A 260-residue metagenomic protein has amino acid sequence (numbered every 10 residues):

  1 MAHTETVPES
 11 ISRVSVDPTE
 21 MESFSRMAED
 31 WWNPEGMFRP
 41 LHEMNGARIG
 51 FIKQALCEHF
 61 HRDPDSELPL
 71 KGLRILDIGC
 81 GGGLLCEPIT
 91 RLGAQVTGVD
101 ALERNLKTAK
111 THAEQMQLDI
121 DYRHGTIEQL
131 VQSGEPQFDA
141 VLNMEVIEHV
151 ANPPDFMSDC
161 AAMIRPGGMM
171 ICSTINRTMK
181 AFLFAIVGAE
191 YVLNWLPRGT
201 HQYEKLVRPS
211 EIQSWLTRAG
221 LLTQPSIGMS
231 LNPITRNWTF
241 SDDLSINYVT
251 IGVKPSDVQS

Functional and structural regions predicted by a protein language model:
A2-F38, H42: N-terminal, positively charged/glycine-rich alpha-helical extensions of SAM-dependent methyltransferases
E22, E87, T111, Q213-S214: Surface-exposed charge patches
E43-K71: Conserved alpha-helix/loop element of class I SAM-dependent methyltransferases that forms part of the SAM/SAH-binding
D63-L68, L73-M179, T250-G252: Conserved SAM-binding loop
R104, H112, M116, H124 (+2 more regions): S-adenosyl-L-methionine-dependent methyltransferase catalytic module, highlighting the catalytic core
